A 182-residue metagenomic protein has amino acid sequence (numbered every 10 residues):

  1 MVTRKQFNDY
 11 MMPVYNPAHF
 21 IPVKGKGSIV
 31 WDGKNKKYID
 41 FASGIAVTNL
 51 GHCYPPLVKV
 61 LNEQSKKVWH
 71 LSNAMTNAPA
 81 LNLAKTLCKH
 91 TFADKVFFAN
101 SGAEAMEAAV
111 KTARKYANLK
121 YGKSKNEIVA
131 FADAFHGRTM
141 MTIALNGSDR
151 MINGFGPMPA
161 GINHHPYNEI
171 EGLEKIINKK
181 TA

Functional and structural regions predicted by a protein language model:
M1-K26: Active-site-adjacent loop/helix segments that line or gate small-molecule/cofactor pockets in enzymes
D9, K37-K123, E127-V129, G137: Glycine-rich loop-to-alpha-helix module at the N-terminal edge of alpha/beta enzyme cores
H19-D40: Active-site and channel-lining beta-strand-loop segments that bind or position nucleotide-derived/phosphorylated
I21-V23, C88-T91, K120-G122, G154-P157 (+1 more regions): Solvent-exposed alpha-helices and their adjacent loops that cap or buttress functional pockets in soluble metabolic
P22, C53, P79, H165-N168: Short secondary-structure boundary/capping elements
G27-I29, K95, E127, G161: Conserved beta-strand and immediately adjacent loop positions that scaffold enzyme active sites
W31-D32, L50-H52, A144-N146: Short beta-strand-to-turn element immediately C-terminal to the catalytic PLP-Schiff-base lysine in fold type I
A132-A182: PLP-dependent aminotransferase-class I/II
